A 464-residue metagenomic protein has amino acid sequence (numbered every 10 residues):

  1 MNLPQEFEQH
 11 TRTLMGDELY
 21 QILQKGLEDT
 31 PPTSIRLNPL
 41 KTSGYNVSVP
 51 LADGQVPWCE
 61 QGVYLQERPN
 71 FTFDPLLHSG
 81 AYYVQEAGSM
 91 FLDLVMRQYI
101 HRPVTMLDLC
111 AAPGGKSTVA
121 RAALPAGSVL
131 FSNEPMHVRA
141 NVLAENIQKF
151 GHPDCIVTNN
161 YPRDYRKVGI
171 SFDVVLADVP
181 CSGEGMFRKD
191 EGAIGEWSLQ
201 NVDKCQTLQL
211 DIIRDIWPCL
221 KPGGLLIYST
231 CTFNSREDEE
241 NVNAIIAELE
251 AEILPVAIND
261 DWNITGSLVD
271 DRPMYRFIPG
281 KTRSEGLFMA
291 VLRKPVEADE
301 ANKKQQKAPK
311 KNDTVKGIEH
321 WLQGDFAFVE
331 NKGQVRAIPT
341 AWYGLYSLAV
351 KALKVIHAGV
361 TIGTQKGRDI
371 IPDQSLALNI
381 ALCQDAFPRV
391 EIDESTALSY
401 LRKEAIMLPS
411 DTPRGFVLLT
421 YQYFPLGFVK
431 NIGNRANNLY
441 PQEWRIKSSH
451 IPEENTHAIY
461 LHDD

Functional and structural regions predicted by a protein language model:
M1-N46, E285-F288, P295-D464: Polybasic, low-complexity RNA-engagement segments
P31-M90: Conserved AdoMet
R102-A112: Conserved class I S-adenosyl-L-methionine
P113-A126: Conserved SAM-binding loop of SAM-dependent methyltransferases across substrates and taxa, primarily the Class I
P125, L220-P222: Helix-to-beta-strand junctions that scaffold the AdoMet/dcAdoMet cofactor pocket in Class I SAM-dependent enzymes
N133-I170, A177: S-adenosyl-L-methionine
V138, D173-R214, C231-D238: Mobile active-site "lid"/loop adjacent to the S-adenosyl-L-methionine
F172, L225-Y228, T232-G344: Class I S-adenosyl-L-methionine
